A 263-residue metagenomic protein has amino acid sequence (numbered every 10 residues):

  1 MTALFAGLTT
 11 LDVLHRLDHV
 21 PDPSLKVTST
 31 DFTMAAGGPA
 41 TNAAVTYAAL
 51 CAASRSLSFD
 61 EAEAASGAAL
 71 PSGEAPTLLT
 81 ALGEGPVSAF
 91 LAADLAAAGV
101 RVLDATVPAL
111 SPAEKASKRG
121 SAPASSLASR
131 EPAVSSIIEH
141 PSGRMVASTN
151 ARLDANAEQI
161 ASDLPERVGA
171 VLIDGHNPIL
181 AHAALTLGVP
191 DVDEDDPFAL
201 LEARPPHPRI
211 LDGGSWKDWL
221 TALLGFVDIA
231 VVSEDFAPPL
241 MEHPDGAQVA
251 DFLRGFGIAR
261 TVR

Functional and structural regions predicted by a protein language model:
M1-P23: Positively charged, low-complexity intrinsically disordered leader regions
A3, P76-L78, R209, V262: Hydrophobic/aromatic residues located in beta-strands of well-ordered beta-sheets within soluble catalytic
P23-M34, V45-A170: Conserved N-terminal subdomain of the carbohydrate kinase-like
E84-G85, G175-I179, G213-K217: Short beta->alpha connector loops
N156-I160, L180-A183, D218-L220, Q248-V249: Short acidic active-site motifs
V189-R263: Conserved phosphate/ATP/ADP-binding segment of small-molecule kinases
